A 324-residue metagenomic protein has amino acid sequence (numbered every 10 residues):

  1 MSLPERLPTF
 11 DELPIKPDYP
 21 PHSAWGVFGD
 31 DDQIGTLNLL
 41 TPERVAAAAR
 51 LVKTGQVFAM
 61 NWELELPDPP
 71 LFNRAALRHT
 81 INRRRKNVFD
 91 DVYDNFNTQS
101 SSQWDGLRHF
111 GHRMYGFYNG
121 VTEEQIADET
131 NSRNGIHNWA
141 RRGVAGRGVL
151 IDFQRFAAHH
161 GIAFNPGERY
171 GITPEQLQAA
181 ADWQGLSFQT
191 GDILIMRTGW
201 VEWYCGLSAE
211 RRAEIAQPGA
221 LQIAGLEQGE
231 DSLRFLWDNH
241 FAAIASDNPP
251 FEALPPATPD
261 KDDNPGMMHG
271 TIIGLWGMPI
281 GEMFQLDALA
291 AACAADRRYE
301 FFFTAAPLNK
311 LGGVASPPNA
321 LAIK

Functional and structural regions predicted by a protein language model:
M1-K324: Active-/binding-site microenvironments in catalytic and ligand-binding cores
